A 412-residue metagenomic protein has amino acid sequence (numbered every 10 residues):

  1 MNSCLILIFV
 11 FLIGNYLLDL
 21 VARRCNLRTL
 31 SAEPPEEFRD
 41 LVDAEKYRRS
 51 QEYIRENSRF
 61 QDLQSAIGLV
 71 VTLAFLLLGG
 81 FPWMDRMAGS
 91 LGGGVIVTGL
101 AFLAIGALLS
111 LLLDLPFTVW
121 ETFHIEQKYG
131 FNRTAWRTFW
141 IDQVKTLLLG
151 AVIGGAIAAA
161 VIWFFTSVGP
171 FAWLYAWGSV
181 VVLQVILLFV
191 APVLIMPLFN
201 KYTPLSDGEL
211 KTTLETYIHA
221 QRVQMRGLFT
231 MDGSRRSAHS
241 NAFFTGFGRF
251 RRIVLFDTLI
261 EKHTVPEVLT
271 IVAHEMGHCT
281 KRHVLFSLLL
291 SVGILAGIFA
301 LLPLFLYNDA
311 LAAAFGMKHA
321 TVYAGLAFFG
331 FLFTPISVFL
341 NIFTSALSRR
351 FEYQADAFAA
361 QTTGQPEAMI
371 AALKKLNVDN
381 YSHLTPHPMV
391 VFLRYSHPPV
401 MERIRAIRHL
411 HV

Functional and structural regions predicted by a protein language model:
N2-A320, T334-P335, F339-V412: Polar-ligand-bearing catalytic/cofactor-coordination segments of membrane-embedded or membrane-tethered inner-membrane
V322-G325: Glycine-rich, flexible loop segments associated with nucleotide phosphate handling
